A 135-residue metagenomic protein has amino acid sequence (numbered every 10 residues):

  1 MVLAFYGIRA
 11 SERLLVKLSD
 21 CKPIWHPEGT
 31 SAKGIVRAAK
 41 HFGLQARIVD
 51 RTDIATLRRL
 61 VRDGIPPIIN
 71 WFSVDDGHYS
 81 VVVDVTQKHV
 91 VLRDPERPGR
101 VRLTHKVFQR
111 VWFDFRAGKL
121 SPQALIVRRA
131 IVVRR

Functional and structural regions predicted by a protein language model:
M1-I48, V132-R135: Cysteine-nucleophile protease catalytic domains, especially the papain-like/related folds used in DUB/UBL proteases
D20-P27, G43, V61-P66, N70 (+1 more regions): Noncatalytic regulatory segments and standalone regulatory/sensor domains
R51-T52: Aromatic/histidine-rich interaction motifs
T56-L57: Short acidic active-site motifs
D75-S80: Short, surface-exposed coil-to-beta transition loops
